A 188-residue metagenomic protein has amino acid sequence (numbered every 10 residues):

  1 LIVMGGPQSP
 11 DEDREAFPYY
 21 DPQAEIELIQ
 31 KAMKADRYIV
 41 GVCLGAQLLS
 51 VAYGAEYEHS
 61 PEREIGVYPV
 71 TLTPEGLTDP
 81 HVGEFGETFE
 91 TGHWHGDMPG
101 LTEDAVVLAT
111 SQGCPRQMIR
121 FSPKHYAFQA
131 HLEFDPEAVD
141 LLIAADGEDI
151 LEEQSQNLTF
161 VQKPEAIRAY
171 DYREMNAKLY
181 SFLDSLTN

Functional and structural regions predicted by a protein language model:
L1-V40: Flexible gly/pro-rich beta->alpha loop and the following alpha-helix that scaffold active-site loops
G6-P7, A46, G96, L132: Active-site metal-binding loops of divalent metal-dependent hydrolases
F17-D21, Y57-E58, T110, A144-D146: Glycine-rich, phosphate-binding/catalytic loops in enzymes
Y20-A24, S111, D171-L179: Soluble or luminal CAZymes and related metallo-dependent hydrolases
I26-Q30, V82, Y180-L183: Short amphipathic alpha-helical segments and helix-helix/interface helices
M33-E56: Catalytic nucleophile loop
Y53-E137: Pocket-forming structural segment of enzyme catalytic cores
F134-N188: Acyltransferase
